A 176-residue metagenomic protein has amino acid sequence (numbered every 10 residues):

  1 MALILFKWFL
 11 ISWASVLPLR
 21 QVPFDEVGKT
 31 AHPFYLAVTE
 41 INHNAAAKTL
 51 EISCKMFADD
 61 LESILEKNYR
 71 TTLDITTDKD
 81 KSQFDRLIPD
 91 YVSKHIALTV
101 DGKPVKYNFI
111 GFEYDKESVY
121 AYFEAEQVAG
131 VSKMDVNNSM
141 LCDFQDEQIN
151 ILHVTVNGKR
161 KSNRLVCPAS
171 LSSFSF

Functional and structural regions predicted by a protein language model:
M1-H32: Bacterial Sec-dependent N-terminal signal peptides
D25-F176: N-terminal soluble domains immediately following signal/targeting peptides that reside in extracytoplasmic
